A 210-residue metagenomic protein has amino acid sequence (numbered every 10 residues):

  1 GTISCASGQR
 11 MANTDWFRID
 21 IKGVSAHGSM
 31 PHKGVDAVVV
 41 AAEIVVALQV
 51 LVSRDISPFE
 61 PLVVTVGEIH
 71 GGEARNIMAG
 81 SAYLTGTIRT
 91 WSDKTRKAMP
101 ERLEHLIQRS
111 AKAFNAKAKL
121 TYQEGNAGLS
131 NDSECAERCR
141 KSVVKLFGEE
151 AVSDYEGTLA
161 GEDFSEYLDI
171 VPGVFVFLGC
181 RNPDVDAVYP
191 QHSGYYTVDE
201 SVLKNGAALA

Functional and structural regions predicted by a protein language model:
G1-A79, G161-E162: Histidine/acidic-residue-rich, glycine-tolerant segments that coordinate divalent metal ions
W16-D20, Y83-T85, K119: Beta-strand secondary-structure signal
K22-V24, H70, R89-W91, Q123 (+2 more regions): Solvent-exposed residues in well-ordered beta-strands and their adjoining turns, especially edge/terminal strands
V24, I44-D55, G72, T85 (+3 more regions): Change "in soluble alpha/beta enzymes" to "in soluble alpha/beta proteins
H27, A41, G86, C139 (+2 more regions): Divalent metal-coordination and catalytic microenvironments
V40, V50, E101-H105, G148 (+1 more regions): His/Asp/Glu-rich mid-to-C-terminal helical/loop segments that flank catalytic regions of hydrolases
V46-S53, T121, G125-N182: Active-site-adjacent substrate-binding region of metalloamidase/peptidase-like peptide-processing proteins
M78, T85-T121: Oxyanion-binding "anion nests"
